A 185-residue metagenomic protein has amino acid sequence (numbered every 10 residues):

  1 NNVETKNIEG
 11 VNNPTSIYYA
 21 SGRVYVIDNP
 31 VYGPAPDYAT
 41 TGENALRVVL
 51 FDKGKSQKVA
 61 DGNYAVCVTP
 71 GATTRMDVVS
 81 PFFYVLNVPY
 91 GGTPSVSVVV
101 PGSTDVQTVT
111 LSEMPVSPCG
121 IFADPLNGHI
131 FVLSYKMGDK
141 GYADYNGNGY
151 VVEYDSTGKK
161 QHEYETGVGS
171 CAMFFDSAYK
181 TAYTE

Functional and structural regions predicted by a protein language model:
N1-E185: Predominantly soluble domains enriched in secretory-pathway, periplasmic, or organellar proteins
